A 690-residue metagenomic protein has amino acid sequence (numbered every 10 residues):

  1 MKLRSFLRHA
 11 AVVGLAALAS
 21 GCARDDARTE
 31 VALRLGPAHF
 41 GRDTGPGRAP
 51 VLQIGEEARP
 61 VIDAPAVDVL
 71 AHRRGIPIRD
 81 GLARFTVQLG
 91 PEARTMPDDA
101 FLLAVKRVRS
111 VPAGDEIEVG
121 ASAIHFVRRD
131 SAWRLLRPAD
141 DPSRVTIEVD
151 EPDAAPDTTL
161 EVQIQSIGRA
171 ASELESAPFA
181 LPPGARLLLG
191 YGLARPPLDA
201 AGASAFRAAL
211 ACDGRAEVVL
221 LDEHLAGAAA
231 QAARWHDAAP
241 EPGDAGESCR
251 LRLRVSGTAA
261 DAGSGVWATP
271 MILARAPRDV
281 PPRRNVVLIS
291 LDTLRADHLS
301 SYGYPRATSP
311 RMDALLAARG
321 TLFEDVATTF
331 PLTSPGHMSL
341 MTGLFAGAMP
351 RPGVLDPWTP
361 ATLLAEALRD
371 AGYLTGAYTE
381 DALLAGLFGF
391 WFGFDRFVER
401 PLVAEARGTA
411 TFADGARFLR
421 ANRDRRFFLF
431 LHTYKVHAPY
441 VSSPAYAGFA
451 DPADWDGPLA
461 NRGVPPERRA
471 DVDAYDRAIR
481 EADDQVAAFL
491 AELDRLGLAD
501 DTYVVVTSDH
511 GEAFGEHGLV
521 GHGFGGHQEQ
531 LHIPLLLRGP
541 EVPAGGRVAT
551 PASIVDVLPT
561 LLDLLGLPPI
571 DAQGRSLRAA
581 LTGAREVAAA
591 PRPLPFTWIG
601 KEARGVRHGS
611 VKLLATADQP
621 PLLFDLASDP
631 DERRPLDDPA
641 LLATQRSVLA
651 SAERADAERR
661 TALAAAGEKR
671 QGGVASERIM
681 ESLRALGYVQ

Functional and structural regions predicted by a protein language model:
K2-A11: Bacterial N-terminal signal peptides that target proteins for export
F6, A17, D297-L299: Intrinsically disordered and other compositionally biased segments
A10-G21, L683: Hydrophobic h-region of N-terminal signal peptides that target proteins for export in Gram-negative bacteria
G14, R109-P112, D656, Q690: Short, flexible helical or helix-coil boundary motifs
A16-A17, R109, A123, L490: N-terminal regions of proteins, emphasizing targeting and processing segments when present
G21-A66, S166-A201, A205-R207, A211-Q690: Catalytic domains that recognize anionic headgroups
R24-A180, P197-A200: Glycan-recognition and processing domains
